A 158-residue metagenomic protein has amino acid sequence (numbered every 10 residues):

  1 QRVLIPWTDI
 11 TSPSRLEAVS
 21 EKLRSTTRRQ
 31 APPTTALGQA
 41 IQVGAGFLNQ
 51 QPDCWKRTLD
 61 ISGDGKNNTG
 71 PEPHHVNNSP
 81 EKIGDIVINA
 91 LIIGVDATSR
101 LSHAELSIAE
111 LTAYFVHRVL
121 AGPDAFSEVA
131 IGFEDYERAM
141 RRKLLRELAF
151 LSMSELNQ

Functional and structural regions predicted by a protein language model:
Q1, F47, G63-T69, I93-T98 (+1 more regions): Solvent-exposed loop/turn segments at secondary-structure junctions within structured extracellular/periplasmic domains
Q1-W7: N-terminal Sec/ER secretory leader and immediately downstream segment of secreted/extracellular precursors
D9-R57, I92-H103, S107, A139: Von Willebrand factor
R24, R28, A45-D53, N67 (+6 more regions): Sec-exported extracytoplasmic/periplasmic mature domains
G44-A45, W55-P71, V76, V119: DG-centered beta-turn motif at the end of beta-strands
D60, V87-I92, F126-V129: Structural recognition of the beta-strand scaffold that forms the well-ordered cores of secreted hydrolase catalytic
K66-H117: VWA/integrin I-like adhesion module and closely mimicked acidic/polar interface patches used
D96-S152: Von Willebrand factor A/integrin I-like adhesion domains
